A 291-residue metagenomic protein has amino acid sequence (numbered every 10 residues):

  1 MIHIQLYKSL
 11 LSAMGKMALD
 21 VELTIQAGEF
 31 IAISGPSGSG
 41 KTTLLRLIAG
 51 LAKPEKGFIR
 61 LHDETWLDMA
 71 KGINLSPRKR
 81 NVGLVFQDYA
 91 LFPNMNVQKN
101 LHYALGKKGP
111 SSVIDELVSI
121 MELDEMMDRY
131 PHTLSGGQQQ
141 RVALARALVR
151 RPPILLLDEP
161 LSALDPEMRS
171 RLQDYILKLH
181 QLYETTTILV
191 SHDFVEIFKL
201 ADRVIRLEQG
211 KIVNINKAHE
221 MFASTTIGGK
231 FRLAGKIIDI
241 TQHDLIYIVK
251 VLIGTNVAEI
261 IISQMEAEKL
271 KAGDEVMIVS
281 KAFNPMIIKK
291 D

Functional and structural regions predicted by a protein language model:
E64-M69, G109-M126, K178: Conserved ABC ATPase "signature" region
W66-G83: ABC ATPase NBD coupling module
V85, L144: Hydrophobic anchor residue at the start of the ABC signature
Y130-L134, Q138-Q140: Conserved ABC ATPase signature
V149-P153: A short, proline-enriched helix->beta-strand linker immediately N-terminal to the Walker B motif in ABC-type P-loop
L155-E159: Catalytic Walker B motif of ABC-type/P-loop ATPase nucleotide-binding domains
